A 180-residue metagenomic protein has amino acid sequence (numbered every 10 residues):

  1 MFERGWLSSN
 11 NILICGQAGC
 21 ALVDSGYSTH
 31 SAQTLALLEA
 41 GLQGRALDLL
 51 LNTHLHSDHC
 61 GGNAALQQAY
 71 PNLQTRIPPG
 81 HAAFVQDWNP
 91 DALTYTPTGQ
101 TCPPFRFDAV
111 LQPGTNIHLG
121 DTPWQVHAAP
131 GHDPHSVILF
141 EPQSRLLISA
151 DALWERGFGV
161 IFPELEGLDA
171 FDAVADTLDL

Functional and structural regions predicted by a protein language model:
M1-Q43, I138-A150: Conserved beta-strand hairpin/beta-sheet module of binuclear metal-dependent hydrolase folds, prominently
F2-R4, R106-D108, A128-P130: Short Gly/Pro-enriched turn/cap motifs at secondary-structure boundaries
N10-I12, A109, G114-T115, V137: Residue-level detector of beta-strand structural context in well-folded domains
I14, D24, H54, L66 (+6 more regions): Divalent metal-coordination and catalytic microenvironments
A18, P79-A82, W88-D91, T115 (+3 more regions): Short, flexible active-site-adjacent loop segments at beta-strand->alpha-helix junctions, enriched in small/polar
C20, Y27-T29, P123-L180: Metallo-beta-lactamase
Y27-A32, A36-L119: Active-site HxH/HxHxD metal-binding segment of metal-dependent hydrolases
